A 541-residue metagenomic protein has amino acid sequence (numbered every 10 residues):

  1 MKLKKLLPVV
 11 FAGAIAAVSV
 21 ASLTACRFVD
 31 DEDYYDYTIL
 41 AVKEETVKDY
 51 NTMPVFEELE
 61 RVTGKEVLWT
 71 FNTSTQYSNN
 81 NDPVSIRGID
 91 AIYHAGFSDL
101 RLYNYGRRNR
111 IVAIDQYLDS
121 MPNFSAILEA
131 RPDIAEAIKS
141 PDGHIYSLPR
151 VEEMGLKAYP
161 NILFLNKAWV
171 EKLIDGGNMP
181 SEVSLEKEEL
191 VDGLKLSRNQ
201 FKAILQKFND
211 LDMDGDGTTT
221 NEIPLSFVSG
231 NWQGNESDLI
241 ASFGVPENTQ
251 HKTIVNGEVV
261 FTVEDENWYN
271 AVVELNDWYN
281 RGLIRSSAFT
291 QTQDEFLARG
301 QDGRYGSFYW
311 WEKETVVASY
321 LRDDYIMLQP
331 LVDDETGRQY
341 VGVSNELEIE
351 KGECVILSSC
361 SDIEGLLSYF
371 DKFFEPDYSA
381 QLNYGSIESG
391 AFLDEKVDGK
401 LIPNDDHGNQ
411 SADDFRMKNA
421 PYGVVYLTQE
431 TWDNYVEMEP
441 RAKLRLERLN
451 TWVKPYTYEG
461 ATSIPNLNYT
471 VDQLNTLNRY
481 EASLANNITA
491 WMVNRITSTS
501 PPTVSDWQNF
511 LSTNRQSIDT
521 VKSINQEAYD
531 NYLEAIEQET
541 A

Functional and structural regions predicted by a protein language model:
K2-L3, F11, I15, S19 (+1 more regions): Extracytoplasmic/secretory soluble proteins
